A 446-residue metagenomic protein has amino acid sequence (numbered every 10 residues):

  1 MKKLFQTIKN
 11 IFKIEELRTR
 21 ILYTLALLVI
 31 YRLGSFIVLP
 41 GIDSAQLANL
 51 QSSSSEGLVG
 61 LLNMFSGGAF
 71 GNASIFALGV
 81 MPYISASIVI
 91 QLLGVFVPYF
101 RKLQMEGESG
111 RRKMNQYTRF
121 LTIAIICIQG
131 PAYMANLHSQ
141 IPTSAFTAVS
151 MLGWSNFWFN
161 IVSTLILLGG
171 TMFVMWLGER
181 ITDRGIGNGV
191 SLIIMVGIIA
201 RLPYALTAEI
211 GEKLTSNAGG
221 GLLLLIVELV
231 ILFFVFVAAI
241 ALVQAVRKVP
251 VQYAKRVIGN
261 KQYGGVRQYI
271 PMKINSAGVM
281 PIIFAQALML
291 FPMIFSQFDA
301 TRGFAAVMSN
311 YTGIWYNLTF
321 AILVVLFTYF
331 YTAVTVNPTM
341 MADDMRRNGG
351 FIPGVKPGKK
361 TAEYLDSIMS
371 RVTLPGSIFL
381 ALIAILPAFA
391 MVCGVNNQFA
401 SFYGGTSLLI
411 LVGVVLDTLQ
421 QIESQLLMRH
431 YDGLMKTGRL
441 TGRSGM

Functional and structural regions predicted by a protein language model:
M1-Q104, S109-M446: N-terminal cationic and glycine-rich segments that engage phosphates or anionic surfaces
